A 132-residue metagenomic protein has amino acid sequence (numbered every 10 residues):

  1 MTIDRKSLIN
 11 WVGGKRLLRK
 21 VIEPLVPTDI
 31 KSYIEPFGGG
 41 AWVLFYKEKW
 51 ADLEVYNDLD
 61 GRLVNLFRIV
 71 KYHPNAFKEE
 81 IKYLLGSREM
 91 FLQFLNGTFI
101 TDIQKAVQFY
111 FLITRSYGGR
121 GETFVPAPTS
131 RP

Functional and structural regions predicted by a protein language model:
M1-G38, W42-V43, K49: S-adenosyl-L-methionine
K49-P132: Class I S-adenosyl-L-methionine-dependent methyltransferase module
